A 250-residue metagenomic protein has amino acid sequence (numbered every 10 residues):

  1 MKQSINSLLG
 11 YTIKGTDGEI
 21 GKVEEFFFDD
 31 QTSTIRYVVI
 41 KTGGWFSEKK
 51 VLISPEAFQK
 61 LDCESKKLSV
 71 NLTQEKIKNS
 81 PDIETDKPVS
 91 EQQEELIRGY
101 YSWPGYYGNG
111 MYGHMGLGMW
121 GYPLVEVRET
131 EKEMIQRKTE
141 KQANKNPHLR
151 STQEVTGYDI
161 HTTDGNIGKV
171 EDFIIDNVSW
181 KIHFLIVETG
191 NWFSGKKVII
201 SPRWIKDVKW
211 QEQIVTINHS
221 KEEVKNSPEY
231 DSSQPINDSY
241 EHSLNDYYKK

Functional and structural regions predicted by a protein language model:
M1-K250: Peripheral interaction segments used for macromolecular assembly
